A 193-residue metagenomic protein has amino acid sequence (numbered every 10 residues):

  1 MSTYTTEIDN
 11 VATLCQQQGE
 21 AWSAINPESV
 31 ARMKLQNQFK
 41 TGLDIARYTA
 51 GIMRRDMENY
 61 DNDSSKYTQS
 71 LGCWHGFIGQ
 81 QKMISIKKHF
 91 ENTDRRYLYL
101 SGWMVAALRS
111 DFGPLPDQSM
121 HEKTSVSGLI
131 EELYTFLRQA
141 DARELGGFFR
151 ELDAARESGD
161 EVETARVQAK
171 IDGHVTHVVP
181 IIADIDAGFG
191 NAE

Functional and structural regions predicted by a protein language model:
S2-G76, I84-E91, G147-T176: N-terminal amphipathic alpha-helix/helix-capping segment at the start of soluble metabolic enzymes
W74-F77, K82-M83, T93-L129, F136 (+2 more regions): Glycine-rich, proline-tolerant flexible connector loops at the mouths of alpha/beta enzymes
I130-L133, A169: Extended, non-catalytic scaffold segments that flank or surround catalytic motifs
V179, F189-E193: Active-site beta->alpha N-cap acidic-glycine motif
I181-A183: Residue-level marker for buried hydrophobic side chains located in beta-strands that build the well-ordered beta-sheet
